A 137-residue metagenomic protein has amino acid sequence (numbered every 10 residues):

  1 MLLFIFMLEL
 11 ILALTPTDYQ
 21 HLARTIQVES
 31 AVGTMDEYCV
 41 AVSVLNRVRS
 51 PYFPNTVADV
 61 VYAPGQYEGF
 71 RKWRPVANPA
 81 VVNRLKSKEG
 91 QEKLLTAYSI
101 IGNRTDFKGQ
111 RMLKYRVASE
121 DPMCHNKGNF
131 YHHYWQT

Functional and structural regions predicted by a protein language model:
M1-T17: Cell-wall glycan-active module
L14-T137: Bacterial extracytoplasmic/cell-wall-associated proteins, especially those involved in peptidoglycan
